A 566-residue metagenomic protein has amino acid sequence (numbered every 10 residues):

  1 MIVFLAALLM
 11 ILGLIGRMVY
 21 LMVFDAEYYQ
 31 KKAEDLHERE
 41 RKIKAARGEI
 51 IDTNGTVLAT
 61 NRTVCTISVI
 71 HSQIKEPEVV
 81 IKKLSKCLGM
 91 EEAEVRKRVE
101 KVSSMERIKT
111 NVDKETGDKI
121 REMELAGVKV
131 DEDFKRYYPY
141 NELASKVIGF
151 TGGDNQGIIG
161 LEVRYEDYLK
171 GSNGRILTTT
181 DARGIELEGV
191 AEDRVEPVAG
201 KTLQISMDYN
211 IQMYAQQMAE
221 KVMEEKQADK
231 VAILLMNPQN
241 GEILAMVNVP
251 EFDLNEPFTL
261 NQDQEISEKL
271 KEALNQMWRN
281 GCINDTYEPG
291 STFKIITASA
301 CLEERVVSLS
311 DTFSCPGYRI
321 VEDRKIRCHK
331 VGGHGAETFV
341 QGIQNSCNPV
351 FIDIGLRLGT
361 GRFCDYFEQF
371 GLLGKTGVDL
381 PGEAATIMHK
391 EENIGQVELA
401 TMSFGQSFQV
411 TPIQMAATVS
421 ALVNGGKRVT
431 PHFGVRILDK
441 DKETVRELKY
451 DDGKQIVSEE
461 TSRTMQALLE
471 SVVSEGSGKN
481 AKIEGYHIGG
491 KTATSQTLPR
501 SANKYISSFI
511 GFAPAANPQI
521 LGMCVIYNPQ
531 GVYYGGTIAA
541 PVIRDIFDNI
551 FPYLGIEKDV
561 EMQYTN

Functional and structural regions predicted by a protein language model:
M1-Q262, T286, G361-L373, A481-E484 (+3 more regions): Periplasmic/cell-envelope proteins involved in peptidoglycan metabolism and beta-lactam response
A59, D181-E192, M207, I233 (+5 more regions): Beta-lactam-recognizing serine transpeptidase/beta-lactamase-like catalytic domain environment
